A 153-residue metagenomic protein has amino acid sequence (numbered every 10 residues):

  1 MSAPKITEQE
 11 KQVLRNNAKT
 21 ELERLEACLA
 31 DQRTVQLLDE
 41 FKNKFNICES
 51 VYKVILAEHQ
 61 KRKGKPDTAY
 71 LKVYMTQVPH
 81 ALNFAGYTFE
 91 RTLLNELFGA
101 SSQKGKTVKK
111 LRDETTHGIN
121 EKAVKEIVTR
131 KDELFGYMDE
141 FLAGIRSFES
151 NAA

Functional and structural regions predicted by a protein language model:
S2-K11, D31, V35, L97-K104 (+2 more regions): Low-complexity, intrinsically disordered or weakly predicted helical/coil tracts enriched in serine/threonine
A3-T92: Amphipathic alpha-helical interface elements
T92-A153: Charge-enriched, short contiguous segments at helix-coil
